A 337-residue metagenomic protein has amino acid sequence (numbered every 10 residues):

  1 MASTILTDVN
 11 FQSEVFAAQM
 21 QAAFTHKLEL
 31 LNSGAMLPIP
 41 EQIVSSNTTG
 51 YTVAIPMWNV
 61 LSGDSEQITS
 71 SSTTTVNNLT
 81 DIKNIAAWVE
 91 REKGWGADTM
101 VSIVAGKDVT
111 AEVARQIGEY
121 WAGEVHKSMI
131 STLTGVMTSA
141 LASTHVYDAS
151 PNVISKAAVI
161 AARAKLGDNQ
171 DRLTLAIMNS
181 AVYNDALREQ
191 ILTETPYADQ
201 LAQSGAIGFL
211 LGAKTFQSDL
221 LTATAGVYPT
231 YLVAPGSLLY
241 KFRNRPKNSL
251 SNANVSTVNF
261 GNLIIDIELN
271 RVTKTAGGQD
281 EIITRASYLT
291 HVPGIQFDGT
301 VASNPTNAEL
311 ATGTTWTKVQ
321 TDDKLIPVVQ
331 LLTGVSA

Functional and structural regions predicted by a protein language model:
M1-A86, D298, T314-A337: N-terminal "assembly arms/tails" that initiate or stabilize quaternary assembly in self-assembling proteins
A2-T7, S143, S256-T257: Extended alpha-helical solenoid/rod scaffold regions of large eukaryotic vesicle-tethering complex subunits
D8, R243-A337: Extended, compositionally biased alpha-helical segments that mediate assembly or anchoring
I55, T80-L141, Q170-I177, I267-G294: Long, contiguous amphipathic alpha-helices that act as assembly "spine/axial" helices in icosahedral shell and virion
G63-E66, A105, D185-R188, E194-T195 (+3 more regions): Short helix/loop capping segments that flank catalytic or ligand/cofactor-binding pockets
M100-R172, A308, T315-A337: Alpha-helical scaffold segments that mediate packing/assembly in large oligomeric complexes
M137-K214: Extended, solvent-exposed, turn-rich assembly/linker loops in the middle of proteins
S180-Y183, Q200-E281: Extended serine/threonine-enriched, polar tracts that run as long, contiguous segments within proteins
